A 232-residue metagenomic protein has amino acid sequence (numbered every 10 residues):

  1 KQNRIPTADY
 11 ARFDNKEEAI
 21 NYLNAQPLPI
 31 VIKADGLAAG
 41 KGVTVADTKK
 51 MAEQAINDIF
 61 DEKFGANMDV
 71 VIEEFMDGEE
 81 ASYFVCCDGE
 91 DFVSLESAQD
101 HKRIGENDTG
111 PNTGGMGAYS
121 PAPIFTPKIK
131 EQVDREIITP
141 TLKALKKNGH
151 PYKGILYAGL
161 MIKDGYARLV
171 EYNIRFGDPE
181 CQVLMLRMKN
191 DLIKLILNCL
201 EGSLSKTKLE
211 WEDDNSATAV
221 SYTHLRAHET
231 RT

Functional and structural regions predicted by a protein language model:
K1-G42: A conserved helix-loop-beta module that forms one wall/lid of the active-site cleft in ATP-utilizing catalytic domains
F13-D14, A46-K49, H228: Conserved aromatic
G42-Q182: Internal nucleotide-binding/catalytic subdomain
P127, C181-N198: Gly/Ser/Thr-rich active-site loops/lids in small-molecule metabolic enzymes that frequently grip phosphoryl groups
K153, I196, L200-L204: Oxyanion-binding "anion nests"
L169, D214-T218: Active-site lining segments that contact anionic ligands and/or coordinate catalytic metals
T207-D213, S221: Short, conserved, surface-exposed binding loops centered on an aromatic residue
T223-T230: Conserved small/polar residues in nucleotide/adenosyl-binding loops
